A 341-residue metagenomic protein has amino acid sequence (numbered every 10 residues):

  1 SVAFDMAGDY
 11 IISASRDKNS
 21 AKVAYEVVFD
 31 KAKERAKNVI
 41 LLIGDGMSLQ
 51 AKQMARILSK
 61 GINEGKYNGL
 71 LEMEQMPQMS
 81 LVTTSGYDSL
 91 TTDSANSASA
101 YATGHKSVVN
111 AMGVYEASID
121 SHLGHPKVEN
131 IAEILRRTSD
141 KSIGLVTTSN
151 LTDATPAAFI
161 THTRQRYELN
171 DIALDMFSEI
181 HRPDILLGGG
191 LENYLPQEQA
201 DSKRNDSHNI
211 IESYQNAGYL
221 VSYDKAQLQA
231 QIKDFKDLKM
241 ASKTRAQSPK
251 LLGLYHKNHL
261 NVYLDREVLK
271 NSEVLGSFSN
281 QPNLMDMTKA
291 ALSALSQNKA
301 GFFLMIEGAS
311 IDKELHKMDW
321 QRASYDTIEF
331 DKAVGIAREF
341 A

Functional and structural regions predicted by a protein language model:
S1-P249, H256-N258, I328-D331: N-terminal catalytic scaffold of extracellular/periplasmic and nuclease hydrolases that process anionic headgroups
S118, L275-Q281: The substrate-binding groove and active-site-proximal loops of carbohydrate-active enzymes, especially glycoside
I134, D175, A290-A294, I336-F340: A generic secondary-structure signal
D153-I160, H259-L275, K299-G301, M305-R338: Active-site His/acidic residue clusters
Y223-D224, S242-Q247, Y255, S296-E314 (+1 more regions): Hard-cation-handling environments
K250, L254-K270, N280-L284: Acidic/histidine-rich
S279-A300: Long hydrophobic segments that form regular secondary structure
